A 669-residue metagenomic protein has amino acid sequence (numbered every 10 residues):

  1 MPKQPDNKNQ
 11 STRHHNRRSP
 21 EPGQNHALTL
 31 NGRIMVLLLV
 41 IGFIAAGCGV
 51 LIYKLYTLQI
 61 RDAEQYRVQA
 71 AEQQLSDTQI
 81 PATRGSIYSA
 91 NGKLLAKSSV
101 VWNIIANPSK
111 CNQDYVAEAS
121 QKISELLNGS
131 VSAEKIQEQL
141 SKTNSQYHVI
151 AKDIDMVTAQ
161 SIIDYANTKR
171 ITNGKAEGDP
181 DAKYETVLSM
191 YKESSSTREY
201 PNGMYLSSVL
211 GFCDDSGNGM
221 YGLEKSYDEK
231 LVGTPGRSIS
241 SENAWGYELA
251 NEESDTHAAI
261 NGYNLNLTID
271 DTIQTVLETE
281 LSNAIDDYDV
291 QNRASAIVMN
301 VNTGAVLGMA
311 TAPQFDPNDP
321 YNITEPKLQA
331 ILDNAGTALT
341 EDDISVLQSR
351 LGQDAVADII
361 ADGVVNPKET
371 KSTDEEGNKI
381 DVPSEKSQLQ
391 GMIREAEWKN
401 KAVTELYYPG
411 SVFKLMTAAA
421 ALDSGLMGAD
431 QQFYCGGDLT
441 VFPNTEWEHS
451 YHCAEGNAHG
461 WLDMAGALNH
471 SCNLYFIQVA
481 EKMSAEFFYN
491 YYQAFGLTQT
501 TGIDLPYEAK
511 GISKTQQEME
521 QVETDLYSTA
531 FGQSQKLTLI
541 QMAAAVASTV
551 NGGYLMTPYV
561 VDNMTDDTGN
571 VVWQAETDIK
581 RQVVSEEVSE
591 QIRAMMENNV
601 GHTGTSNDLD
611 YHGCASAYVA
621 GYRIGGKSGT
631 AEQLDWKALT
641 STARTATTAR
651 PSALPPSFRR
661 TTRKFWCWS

Functional and structural regions predicted by a protein language model:
M1-E385, E397, L406, E486-Q493 (+4 more regions): Periplasmic/cell-envelope proteins involved in peptidoglycan metabolism and beta-lactam response
L94-A96, W102, N243-H257, N302-V412 (+1 more regions): Beta-lactam-recognizing serine transpeptidase/beta-lactamase-like catalytic domain environment
